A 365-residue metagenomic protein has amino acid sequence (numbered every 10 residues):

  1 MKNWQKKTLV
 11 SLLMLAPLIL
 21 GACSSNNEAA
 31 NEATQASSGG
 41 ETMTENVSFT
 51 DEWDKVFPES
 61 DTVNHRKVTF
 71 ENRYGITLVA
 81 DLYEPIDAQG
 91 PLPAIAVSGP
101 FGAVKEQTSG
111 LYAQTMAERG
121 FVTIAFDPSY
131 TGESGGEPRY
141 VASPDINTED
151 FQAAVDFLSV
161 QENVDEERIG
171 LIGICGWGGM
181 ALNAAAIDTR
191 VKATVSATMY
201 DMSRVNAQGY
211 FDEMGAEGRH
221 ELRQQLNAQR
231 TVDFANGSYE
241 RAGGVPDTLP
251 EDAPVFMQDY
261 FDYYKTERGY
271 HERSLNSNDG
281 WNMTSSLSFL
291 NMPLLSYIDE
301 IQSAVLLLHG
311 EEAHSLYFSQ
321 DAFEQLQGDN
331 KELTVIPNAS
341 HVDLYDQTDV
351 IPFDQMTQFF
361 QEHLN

Functional and structural regions predicted by a protein language model:
I19-A22: C-terminal motif of bacterial Sec signal peptides marking the signal peptidase cleavage site
E45-G90: N-terminal cap/lid segment of alpha/beta-hydrolase-fold proteins
G102-Q114, P128: The serine-hydrolase catalytic nucleophile loop
T115-G135: Conserved alpha/beta-hydrolase
V141-E162: Alpha/beta-hydrolase active-site loop
L182-K265: Alpha/beta-hydrolase-fold enzymes
I301, L307-H309: Short beta-strand/loop motif that positions the catalytic acidic residue of the alpha/beta-hydrolase fold
A339-V350: Catalytic histidine-centered segment of alpha/beta-hydrolase-like enzymes
